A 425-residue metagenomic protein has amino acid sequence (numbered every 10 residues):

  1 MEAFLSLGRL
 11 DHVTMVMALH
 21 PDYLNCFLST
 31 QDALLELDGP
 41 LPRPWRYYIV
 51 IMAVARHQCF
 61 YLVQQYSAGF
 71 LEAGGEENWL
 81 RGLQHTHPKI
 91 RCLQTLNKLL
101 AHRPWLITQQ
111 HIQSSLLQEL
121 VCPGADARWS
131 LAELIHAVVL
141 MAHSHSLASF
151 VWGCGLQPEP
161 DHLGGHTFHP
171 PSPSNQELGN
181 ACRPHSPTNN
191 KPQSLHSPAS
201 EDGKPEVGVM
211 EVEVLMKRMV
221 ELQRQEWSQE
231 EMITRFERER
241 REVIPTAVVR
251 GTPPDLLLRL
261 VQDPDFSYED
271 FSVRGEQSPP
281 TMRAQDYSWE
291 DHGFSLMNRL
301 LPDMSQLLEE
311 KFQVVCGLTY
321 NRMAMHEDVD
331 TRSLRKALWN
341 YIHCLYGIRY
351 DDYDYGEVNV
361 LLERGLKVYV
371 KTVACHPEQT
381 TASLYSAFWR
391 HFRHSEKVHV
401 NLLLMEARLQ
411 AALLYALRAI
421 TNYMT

Functional and structural regions predicted by a protein language model:
M1-T425: Hydrophobic alpha-helical segments
